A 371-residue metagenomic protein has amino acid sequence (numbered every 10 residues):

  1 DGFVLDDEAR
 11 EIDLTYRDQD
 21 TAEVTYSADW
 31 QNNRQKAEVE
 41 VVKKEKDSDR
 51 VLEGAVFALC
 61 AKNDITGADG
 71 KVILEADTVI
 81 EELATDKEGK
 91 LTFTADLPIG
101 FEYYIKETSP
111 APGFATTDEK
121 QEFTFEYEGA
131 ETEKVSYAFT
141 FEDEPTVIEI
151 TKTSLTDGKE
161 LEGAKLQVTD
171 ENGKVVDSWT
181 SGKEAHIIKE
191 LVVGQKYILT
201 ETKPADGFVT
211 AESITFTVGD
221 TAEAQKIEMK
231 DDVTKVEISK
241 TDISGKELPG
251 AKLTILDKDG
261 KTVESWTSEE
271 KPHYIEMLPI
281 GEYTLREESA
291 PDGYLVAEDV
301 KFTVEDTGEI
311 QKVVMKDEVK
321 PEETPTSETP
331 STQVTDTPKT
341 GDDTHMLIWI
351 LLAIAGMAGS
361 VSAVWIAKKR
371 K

Functional and structural regions predicted by a protein language model:
D1-K371: Solvent-exposed loop/turn and edge beta-strand elements of beta-rich ligand-binding domains
